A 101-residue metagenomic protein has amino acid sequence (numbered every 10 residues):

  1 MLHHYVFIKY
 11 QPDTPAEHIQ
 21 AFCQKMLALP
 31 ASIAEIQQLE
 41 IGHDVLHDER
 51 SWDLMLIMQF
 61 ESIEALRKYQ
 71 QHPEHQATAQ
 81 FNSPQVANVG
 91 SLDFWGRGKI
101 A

Functional and structural regions predicted by a protein language model:
M1-D53, E61-Q71, F94-A101: Short S/T/G/P-rich N-terminal loop/turn motif that feeds into the first structured element of a domain
H18, Q76-A77: Long, contiguous binding/interaction regions
M26, N82-S83: Short, non-transmembrane amphipathic alpha-helical segments
Q70, A79-N82: Short, flexible helix/strand-to-coil boundary loops that buttress conserved ligand/catalytic motifs in alpha/beta
E74-H75, P84: Residue-level marker of structural boundaries
